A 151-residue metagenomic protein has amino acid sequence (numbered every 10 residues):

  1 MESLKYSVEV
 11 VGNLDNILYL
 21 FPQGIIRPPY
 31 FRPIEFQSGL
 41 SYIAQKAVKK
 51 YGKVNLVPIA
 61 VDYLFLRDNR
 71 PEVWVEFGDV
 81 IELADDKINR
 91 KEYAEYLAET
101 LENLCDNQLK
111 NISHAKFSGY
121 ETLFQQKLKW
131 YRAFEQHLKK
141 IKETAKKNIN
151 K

Functional and structural regions predicted by a protein language model:
E2-K151: Non-catalytic C-terminal accessory region of glycerolipid acyltransferases and related lyso-lipid remodeling enzymes
